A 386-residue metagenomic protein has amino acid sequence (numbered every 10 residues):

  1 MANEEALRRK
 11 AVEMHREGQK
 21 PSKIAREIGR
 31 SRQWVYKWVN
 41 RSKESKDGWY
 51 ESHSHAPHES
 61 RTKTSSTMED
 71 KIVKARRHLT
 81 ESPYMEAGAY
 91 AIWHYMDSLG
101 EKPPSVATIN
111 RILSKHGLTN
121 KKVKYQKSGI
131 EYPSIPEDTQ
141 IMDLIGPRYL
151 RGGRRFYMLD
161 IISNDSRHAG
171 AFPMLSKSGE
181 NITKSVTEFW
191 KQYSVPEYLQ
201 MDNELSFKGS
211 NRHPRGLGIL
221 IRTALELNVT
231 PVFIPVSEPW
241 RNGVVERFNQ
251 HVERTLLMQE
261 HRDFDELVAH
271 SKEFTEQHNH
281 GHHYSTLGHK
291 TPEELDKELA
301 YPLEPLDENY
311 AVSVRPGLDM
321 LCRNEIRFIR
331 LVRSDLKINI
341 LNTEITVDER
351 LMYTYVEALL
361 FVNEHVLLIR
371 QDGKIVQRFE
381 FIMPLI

Functional and structural regions predicted by a protein language model:
M1-E5, V12-E13, Q19-R77: Short, basic alpha-helical/linker "hinge" immediately adjacent to a nucleic-acid-recognition surface
A11, I24, V35, I72 (+12 more regions): Mobile genetic element proteins and their domesticated derivatives, centered on retroelements and DNA transposons
R16, G29, N40, E44 (+4 more regions): Residue-level detection of the helix-turn-helix DNA-binding "recognition helix"
W49-P147, D296-K297: Basic, flexible linker segments flanking DNA-binding modules in nucleic acid-interacting mobile-element proteins
K63-S66, K102-P103, S114-A169, G179-V186 (+3 more regions): Mobile-element integrase/transposase regions, centering on the N-terminal DNA-binding/Zn-coordinating module
K177, K191-H213, P235-S237, N242: Acidic/histidine-rich, metal-coordinating catalytic segments
H213, L220-S313: Charged alpha-helix within mobile-element recombinases
G281-I386: C-terminal, beta-rich DNA-binding module of retroviral/retroelements integrases
